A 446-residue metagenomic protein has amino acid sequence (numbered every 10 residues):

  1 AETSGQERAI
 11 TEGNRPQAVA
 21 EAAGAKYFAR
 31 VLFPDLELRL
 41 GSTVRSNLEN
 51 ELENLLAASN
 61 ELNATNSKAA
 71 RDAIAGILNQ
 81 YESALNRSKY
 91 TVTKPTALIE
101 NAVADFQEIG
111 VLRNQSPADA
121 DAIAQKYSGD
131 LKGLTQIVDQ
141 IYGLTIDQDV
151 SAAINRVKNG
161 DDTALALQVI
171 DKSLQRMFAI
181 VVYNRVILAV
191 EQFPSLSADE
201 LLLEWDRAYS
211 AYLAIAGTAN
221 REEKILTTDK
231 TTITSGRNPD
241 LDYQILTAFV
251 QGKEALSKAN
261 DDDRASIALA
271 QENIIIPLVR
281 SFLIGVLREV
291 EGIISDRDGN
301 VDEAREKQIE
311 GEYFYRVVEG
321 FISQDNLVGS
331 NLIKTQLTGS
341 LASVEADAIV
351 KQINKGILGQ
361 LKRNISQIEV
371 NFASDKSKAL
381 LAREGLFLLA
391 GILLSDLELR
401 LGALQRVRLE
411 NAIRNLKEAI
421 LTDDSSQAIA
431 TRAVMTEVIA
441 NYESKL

Functional and structural regions predicted by a protein language model:
A1-L446: Mature extracytoplasmic or organellar-lumen-exposed domains after removal of signal/transit peptides
